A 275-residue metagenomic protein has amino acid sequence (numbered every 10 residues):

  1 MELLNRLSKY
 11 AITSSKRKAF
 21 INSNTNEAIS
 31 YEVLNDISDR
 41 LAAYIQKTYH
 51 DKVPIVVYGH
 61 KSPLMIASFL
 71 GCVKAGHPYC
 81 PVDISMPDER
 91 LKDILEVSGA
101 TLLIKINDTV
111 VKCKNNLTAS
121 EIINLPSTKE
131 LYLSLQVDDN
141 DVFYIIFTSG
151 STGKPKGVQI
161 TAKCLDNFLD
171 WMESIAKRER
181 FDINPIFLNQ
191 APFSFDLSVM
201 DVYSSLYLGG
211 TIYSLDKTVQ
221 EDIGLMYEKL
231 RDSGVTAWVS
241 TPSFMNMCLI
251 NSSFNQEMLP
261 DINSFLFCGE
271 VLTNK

Functional and structural regions predicted by a protein language model:
M1-D166, K177, G209: Carrier-protein-dependent adenylate-forming modules in NRPS/ANL systems
L64-M65, F69, H77-L95, L131-K275: Motif- and composition-driven signal specific to adenylation
